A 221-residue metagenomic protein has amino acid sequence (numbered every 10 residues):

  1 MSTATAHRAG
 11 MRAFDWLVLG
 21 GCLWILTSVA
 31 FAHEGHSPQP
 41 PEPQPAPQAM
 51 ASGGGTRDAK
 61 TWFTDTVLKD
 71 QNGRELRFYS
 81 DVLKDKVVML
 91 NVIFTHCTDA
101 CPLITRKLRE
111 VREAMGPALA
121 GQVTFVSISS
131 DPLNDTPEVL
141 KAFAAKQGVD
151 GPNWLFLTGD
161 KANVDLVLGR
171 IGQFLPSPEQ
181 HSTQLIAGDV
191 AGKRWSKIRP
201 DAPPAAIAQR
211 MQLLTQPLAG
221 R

Functional and structural regions predicted by a protein language model:
M1-K69, L214-R221: N-terminal targeting signals for export/organelle localization
T61-F63, L83-V87, A120-F125, D135 (+1 more regions): Extracytoplasmic
L76-R77, W195: Generic structural signal for well-ordered beta-strand positions
F78-P102, K107-L108: Short active-site neighborhood of thiol/selenol oxidoreductases, capturing the structured segment around
I93, C101, R112-L119, Q147 (+4 more regions): Sec/Tat-exported extracytoplasmic proteins
F94-T98, S127-D131, W154, W195-I198: Second-shell loop/turn segments in exported
L103-V149, N153-W154, K161-V167: Structural microenvironment flanking redox-active thiols in thiol-disulfide oxidoreductases
D150-A206: Thiol/selenol-based redox catalytic cores and closely related redox-interacting motifs
